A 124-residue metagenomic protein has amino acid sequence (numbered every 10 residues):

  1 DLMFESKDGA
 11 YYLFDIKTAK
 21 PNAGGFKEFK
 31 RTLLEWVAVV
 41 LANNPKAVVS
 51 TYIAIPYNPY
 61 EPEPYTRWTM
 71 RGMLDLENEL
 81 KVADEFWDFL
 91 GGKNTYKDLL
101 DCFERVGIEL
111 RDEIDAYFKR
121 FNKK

Functional and structural regions predicted by a protein language model:
L2-F4, G9-K20: Conserved catalytic cores of phosphodiester-cleaving nucleases, focusing on short active-site segments
M3, L33, M70-M73: Detector for methionine-enriched segments
F4-E5, A42-P45: A general structural signal for short secondary-structure junctions and capping/turn motifs
K20-T32, P62-E63: Active-site-adjacent loop/helix micro-motif of nuclease/hydrolase catalytic cores
E35-L41: Substrate-engagement module of ASCE P-loop NTPases
P45-K124: Domain-level recognition of nuclease-like catalytic cores that cleave nucleotide substrates
